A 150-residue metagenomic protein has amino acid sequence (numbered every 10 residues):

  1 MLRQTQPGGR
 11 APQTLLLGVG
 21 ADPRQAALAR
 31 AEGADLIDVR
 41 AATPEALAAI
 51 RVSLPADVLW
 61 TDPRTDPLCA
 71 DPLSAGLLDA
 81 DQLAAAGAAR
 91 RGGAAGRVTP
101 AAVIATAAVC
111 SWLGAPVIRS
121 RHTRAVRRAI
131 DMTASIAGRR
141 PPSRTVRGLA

Functional and structural regions predicted by a protein language model:
M1-E32, R40-A150: Active-site-adjacent loop and "lid" segments of alpha/beta metabolic enzymes
